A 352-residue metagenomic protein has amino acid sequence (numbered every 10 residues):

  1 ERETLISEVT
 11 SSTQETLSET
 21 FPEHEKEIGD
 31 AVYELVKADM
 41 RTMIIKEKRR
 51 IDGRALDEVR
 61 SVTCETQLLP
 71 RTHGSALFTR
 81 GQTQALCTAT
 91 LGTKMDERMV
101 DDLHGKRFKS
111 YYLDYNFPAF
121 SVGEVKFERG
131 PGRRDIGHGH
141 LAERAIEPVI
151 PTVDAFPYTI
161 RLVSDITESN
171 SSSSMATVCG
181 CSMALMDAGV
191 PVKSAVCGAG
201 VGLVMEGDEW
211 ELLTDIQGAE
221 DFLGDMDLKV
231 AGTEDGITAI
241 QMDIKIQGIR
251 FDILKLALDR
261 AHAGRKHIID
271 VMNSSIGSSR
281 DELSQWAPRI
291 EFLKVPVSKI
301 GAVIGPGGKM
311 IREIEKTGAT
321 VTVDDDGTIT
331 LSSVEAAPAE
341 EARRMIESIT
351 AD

Functional and structural regions predicted by a protein language model:
E1, L185-D281: Mobile "lid/hinge" segments at catalytic clefts and subdomain interfaces of large enzymes
E1-R107, P288-A302, M310-T317: Extended amphipathic alpha-helical scaffolds
T13-L17, L162-S164, E168, I240-I244 (+2 more regions): Short, hydrophobic beta-strand segments
E23-D30, I45-L56, V149-T159, P191-V196 (+2 more regions): Flexible, glycine/charged-enriched surface loops at secondary-structure junctions
L68, H73-Y158, T238-I246, L254-K255: Glycine-rich, flexible beta-strand/loop modules in the N-terminal catalytic cores of phosphate-handling
A89, T177-G189: Alpha-helical support elements that line or immediately flank enzyme active sites and cofactor-binding pockets
Y112-N116, E124, V153-E168, L283-W286 (+2 more regions): Glycine- and acidic-rich phosphate- and metal-coordinating loops
P288, P296-D352: Single-stranded RNA-binding regions, centering on S1/OB-family and related RNA-binding modules
